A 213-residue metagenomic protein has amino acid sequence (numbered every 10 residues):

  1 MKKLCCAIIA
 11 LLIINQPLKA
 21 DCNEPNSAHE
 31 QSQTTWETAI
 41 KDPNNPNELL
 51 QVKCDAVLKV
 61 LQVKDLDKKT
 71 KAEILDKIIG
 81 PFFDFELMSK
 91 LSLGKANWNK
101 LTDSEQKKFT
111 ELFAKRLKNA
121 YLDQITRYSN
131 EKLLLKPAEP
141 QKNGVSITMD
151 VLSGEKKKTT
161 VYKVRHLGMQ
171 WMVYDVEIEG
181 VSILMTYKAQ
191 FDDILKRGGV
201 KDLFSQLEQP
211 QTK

Functional and structural regions predicted by a protein language model:
M1-L4: Positively charged n-region of N-terminal signal peptides that target proteins for export
A7-N15: Bacterial N-terminal signal peptides
Q16-A20: Sec/Tat signal peptide C-region and signal peptidase I cleavage site
D21-H29, Q33: Cleaved targeting-peptide boundary
Q33-Y121: Early exported N-terminus immediately downstream of N-terminal targeting peptides
N119-K158, P210-K213: Surface-exposed, charged secondary-structure patches
T159-M185: Short beta-strand edge/turn micro-motifs at domain boundaries
I178-K213: Low-complexity, intrinsically disordered terminal/linker segments enriched in charged and Gly/Pro repeats
